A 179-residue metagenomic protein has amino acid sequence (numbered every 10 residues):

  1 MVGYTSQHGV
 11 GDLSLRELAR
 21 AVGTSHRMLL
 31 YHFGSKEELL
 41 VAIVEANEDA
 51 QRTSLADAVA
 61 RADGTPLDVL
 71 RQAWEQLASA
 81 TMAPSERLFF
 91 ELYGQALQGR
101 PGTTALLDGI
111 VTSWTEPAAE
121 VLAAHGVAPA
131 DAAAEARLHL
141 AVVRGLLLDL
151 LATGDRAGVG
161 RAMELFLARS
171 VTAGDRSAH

Functional and structural regions predicted by a protein language model:
G3-E38, A42: Helix-turn-helix
Y4, S54, P117, V121: Short alpha-helical functional segments enriched in proximate histidine and acidic residues
A42, L55-E86, E135-H139: Hydrophobic alpha-helical connector segments
E45-Q51: Short, basic, alpha-helical segments at the C-terminal edge of helix-turn-helix-like DNA-binding modules
V59-T65, Q98-T104, V111-A136, V171-H179: Hydrophobic alpha-helical bundle segments that form small-molecule/ligand-binding pockets
A62, A96, L150-T153: Secondary-structure edge/capping motif, primarily at the C-terminal ends of alpha-helices and the immediately following
V69, T81-P101, D108: Amphipathic alpha-helical segments used for helix-helix packing
R87-L88, Y93, E116, A130-L150 (+1 more regions): Hydrophobic alpha-helical segments that form the core of small-molecule binding pockets and/or dimer interfaces
